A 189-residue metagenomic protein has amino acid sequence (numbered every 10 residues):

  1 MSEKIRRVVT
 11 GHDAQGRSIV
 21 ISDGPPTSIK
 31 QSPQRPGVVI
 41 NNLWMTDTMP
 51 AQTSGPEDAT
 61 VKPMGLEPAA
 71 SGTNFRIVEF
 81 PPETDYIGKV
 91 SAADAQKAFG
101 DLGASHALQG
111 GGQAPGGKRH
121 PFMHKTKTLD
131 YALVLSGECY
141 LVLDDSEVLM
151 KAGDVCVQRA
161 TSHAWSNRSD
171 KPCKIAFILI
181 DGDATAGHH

Functional and structural regions predicted by a protein language model:
M1-V61: N-terminal leader/capping segments at the start of a protein or of a new domain
E3, A14-Q15, S22-P26, P50-S54 (+4 more regions): Glyoxalase I/VOC metalloenzyme domain signal
V8, H12-D13, R17-S22, T27-Q31 (+3 more regions): Double-stranded beta-helix
P26, R76-T126, A160-S162: Conserved short histidine dyad/triad with adjacent acidic residue
A69-N74, E138, E147-K151, A160-A184: Ligand-binding loop in jelly-roll beta-barrel domains
G117-T126, Y131-A152: A short beta-strand-loop-beta hairpin characteristic of the jelly-roll/cupin
